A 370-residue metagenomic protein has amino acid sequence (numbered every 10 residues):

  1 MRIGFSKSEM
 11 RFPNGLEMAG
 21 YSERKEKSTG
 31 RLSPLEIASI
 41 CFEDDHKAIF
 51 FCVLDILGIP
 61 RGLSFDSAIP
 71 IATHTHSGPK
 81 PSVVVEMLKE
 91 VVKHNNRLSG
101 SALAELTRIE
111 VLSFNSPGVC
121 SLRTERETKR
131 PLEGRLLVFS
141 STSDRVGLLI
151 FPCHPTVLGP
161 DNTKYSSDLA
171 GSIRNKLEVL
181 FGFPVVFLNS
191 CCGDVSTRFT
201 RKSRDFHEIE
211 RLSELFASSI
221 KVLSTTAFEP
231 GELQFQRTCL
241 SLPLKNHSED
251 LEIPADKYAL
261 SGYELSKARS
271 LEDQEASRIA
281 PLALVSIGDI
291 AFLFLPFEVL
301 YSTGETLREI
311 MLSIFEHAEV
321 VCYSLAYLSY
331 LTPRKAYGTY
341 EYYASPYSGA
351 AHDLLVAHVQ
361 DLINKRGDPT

Functional and structural regions predicted by a protein language model:
M1-R211, S224, G231-T370: Conserved beta-alpha junction segments in alpha/beta enzyme cores
F216-A217, S224: Anionic-ligand-binding alpha/beta catalytic cores of soluble enzymes and soluble regulatory domains that recognize
